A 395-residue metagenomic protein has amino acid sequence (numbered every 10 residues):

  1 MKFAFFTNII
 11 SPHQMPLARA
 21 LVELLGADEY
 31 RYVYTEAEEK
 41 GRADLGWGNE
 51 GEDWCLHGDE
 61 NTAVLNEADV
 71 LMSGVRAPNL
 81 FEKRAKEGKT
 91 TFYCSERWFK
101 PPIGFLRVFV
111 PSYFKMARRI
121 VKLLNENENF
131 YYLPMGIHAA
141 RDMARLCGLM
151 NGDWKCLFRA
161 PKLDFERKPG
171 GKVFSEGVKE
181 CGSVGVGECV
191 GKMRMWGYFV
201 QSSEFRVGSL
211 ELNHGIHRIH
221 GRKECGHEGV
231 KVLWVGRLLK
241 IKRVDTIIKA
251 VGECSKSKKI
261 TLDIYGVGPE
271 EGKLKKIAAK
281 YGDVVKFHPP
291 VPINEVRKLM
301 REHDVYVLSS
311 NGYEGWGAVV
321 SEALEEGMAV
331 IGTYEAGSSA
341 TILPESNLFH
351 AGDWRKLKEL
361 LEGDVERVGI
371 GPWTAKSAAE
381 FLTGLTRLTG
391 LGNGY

Functional and structural regions predicted by a protein language model:
V110-Y132, R141, R145, G177: Membrane-proximal helix-turn-helix segments that form the acceptor-binding/catalytic region of lipid-linked
L133, R194, Y198, H227-K242 (+2 more regions): Conserved donor-binding/catalytic core segment of Leloir-type glycosyltransferases
K275-V291: Nucleotide-activated donor-binding/catalytic signature segment of Leloir-type glycosyltransferases, i.e., the conserved
P290, K298-H303: Short alpha-helical donor nucleotide-sugar binding micro-motif in glycosyltransferases
R297, V320-E325, S339-A340: Short alpha-helical segment that forms part of, or immediately flanks, the ligand-binding pocket in carbohydrate-active
A329-G332: Short hydrophobic beta-strand element within catalytic cores of glycosyltransferases and related nucleotide-activated
P344-R355, E362-V365: Conserved acidic donor-binding segment of nucleotide-sugar-dependent glycosyltransferases
E362-Y395: A charged, aromatic-enriched C-terminal amphipathic alpha-helix characteristic of glycosyltransferases across folds
